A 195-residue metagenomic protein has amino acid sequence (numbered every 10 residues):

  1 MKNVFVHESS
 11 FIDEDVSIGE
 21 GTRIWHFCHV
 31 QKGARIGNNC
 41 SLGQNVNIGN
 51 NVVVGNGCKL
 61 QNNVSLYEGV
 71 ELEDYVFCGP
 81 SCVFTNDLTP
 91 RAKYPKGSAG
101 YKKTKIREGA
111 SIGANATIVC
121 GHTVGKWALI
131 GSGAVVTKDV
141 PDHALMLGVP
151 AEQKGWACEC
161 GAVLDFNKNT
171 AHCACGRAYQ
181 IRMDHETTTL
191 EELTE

Functional and structural regions predicted by a protein language model:
K2, E8, D13-V16, R23-V124 (+1 more regions): Flexible, glycine/small-residue-enriched loop-and-beta-strand segment within the central core of proteins
T85, D165-N167, Q180-M183: Cys/His-rich zinc-coordinating "finger/knuckle" motifs
D142-V149, A157-D165: Short, intrinsically disordered, charge-biased short linear motifs at domain edges
E152-Q153, N167-T170: Flanking scaffold residues of small Cys/His-coordinated metal-binding clusters
N169-A178: Cysteine-rich micro-motifs
A178-T194: Short metal-binding segments enriched for Cys and/or His
